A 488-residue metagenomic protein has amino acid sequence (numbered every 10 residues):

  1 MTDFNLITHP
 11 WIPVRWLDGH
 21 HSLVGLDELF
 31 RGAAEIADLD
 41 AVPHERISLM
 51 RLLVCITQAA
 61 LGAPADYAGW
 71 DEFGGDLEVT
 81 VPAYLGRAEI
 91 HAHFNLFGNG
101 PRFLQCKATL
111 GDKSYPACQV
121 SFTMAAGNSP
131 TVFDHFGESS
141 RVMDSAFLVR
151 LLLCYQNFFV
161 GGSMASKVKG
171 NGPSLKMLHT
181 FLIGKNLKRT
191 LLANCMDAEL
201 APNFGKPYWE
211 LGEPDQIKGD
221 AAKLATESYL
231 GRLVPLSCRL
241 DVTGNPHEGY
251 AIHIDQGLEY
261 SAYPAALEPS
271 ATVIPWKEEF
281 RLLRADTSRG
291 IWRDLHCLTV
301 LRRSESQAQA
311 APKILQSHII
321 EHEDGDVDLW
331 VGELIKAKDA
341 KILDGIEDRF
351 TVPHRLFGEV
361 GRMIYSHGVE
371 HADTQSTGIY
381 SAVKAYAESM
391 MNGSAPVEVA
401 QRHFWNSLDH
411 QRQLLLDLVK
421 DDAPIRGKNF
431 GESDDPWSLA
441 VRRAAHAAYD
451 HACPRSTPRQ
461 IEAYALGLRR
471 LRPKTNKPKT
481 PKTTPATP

Functional and structural regions predicted by a protein language model:
M1-G127, C154-P488: Extended alpha-helical scaffolding segments
G127, V142-S145: Acidic/polar low-complexity regulatory regions of eukaryotic nuclear proteins
V132-D134: Beta-strand elements of modular eukaryotic interaction domains
F136-S139: Flanking scaffold residues of small Cys/His-coordinated metal-binding clusters
D144-F147, T243-N245: Short Cys/His-rich metal-coordination motifs, predominantly Zn2+-binding knuckles/fingers
V149-L152: Short functional micro-motifs and their immediate structural scaffolds
